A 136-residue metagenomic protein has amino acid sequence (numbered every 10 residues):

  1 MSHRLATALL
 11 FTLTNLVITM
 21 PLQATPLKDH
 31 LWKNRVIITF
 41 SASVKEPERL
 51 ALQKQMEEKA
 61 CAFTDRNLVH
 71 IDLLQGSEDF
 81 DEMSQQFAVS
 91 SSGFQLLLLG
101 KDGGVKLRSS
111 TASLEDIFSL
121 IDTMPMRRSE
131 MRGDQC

Functional and structural regions predicted by a protein language model:
S2-C136: Non-catalytic interaction/Regulatory regions outside core domains
